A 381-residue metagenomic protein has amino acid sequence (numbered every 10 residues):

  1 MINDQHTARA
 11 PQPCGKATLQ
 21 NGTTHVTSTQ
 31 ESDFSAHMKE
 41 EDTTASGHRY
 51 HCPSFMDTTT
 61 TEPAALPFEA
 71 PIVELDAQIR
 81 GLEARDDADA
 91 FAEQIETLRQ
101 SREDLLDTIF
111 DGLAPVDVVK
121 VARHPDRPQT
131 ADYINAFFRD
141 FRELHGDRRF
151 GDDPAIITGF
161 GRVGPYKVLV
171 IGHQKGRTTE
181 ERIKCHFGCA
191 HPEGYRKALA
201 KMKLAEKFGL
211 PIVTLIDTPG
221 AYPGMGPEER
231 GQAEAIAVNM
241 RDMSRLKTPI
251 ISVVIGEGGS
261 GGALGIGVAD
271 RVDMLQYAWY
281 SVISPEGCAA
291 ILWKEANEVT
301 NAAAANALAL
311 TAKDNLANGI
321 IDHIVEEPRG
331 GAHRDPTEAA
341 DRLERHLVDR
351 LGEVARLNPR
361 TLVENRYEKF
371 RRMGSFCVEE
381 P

Functional and structural regions predicted by a protein language model:
M1-N3, T29, F55-T61: N-terminal acidic, proline/glycine-rich, low-complexity intrinsically disordered segments
D4-H6, P13, N21, V26 (+2 more regions): Alpha-helix boundary/capping motif
A17, T27, H48, C52-P53: Short, low-complexity intrinsically disordered segments enriched in A/P/G/S/L with frequent Arg, especially at protein
Y50, F55-K167, K175, T337-P381: Intrinsically disordered, low-complexity segments enriched in small/flexible residues
L75, A114, V170, D217 (+3 more regions): Terminal peptide-recognition signature
D111, A136, D140, F150-D152 (+3 more regions): Glycine-rich beta-alpha loop segments
V119-A122, I183-C185, G330-H333: Short hinge/gating elements
I216-V348, G352, R356: Conserved catalytic cores of soluble enzyme domains, especially glycine-rich substrate-binding beta-alpha loops
